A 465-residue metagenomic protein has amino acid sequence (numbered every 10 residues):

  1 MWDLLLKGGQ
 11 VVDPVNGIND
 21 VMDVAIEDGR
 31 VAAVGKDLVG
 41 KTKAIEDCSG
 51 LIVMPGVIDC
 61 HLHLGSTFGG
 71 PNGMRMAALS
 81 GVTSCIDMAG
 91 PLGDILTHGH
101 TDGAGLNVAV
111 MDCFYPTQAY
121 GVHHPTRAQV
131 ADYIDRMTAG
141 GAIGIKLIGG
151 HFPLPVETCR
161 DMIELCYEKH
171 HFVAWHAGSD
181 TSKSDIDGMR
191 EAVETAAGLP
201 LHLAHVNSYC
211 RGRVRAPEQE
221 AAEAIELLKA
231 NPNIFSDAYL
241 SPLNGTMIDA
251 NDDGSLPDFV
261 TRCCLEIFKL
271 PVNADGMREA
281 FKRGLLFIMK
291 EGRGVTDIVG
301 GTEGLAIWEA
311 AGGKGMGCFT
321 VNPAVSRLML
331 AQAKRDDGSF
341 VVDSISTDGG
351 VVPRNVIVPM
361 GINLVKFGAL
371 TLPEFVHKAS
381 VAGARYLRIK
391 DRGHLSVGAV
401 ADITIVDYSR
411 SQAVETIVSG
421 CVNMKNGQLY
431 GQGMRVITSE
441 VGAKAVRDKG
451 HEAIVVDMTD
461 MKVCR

Functional and structural regions predicted by a protein language model:
M1-M22, E27, K36-D37, R75-S80 (+3 more regions): Active-site microenvironment of metallo-dependent hydrolases
D37-V53: Active-site metal-binding motif and surrounding structural segment of the metallo-beta-lactamase
C48, P71-L154, I163-H171: Divalent-metal coordination cores built from histidine and acidic residues
L51-G73: Di-metal (Zn2+ and/or Mg2+/Mn2+) metal-binding site signature of metallo-dependent hydrolases with the MBL/beta-CASP
G56-L62, C85-D87, V108-D112, I145-L147 (+4 more regions): Hydrophobic faces of well-ordered beta-strands that scaffold small-molecule active sites in alpha/beta enzyme cores
T67-G69, G178, Y209, I357-G361: Conserved mixed alpha/beta catalytic, RNA-binding, or beta-rich assembly cores of soluble enzyme, regulatory
Y133-D135, G141-K229, S236, N244-T246: Functional cores that coordinate and move charged inorganic groups
I143, V214-N363: Active-site neighborhoods of metal-dependent hydrolases
